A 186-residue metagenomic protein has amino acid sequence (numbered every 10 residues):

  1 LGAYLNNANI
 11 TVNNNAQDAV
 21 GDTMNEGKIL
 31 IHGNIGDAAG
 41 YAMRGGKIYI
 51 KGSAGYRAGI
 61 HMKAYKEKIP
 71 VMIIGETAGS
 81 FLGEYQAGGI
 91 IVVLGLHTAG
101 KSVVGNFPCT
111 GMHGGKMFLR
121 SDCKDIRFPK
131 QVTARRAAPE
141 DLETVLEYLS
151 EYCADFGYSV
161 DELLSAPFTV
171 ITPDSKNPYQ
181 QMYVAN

Functional and structural regions predicted by a protein language model:
L1-N186: Long, distal/terminal scaffolding or interaction modules with repetitive or compositionally biased sequence
